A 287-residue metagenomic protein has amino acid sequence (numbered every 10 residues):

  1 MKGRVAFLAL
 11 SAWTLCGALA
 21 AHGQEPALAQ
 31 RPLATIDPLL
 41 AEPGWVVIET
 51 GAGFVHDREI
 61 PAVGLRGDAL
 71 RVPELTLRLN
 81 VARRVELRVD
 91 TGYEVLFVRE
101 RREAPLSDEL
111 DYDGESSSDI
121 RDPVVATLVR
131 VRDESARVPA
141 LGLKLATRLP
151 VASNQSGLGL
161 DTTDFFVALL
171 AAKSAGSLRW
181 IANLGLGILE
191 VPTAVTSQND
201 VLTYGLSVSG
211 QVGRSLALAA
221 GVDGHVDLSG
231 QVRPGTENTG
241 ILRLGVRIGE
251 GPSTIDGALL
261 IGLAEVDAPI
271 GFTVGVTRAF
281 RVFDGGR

Functional and structural regions predicted by a protein language model:
M1-G3: N-terminal secretory signal peptides that target proteins for export/translocation
A6-A18: Bacterial N-terminal signal peptides
H22-R287: Transmembrane beta-barrel domains of Gram-negative outer membranes and organellar outer membranes
